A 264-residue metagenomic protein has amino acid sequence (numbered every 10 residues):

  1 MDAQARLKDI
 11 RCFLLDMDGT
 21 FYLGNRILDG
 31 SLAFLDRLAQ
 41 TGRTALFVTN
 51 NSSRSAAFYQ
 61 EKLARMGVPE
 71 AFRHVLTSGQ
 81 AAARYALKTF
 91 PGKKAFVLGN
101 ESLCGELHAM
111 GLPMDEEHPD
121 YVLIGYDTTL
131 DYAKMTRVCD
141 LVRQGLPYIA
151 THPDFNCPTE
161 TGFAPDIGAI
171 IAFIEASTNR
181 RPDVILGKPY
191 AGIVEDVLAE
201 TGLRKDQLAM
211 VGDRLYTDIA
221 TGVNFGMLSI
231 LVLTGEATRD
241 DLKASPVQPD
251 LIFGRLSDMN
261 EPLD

Functional and structural regions predicted by a protein language model:
M1-L15, L23-R43, R54-L76, A83-D264: Asp-based, Mg2+/Mn2+-dependent phosphohydrolase catalytic module
N51: Conserved phosphate/oxyanion-binding catalytic-loop motifs
